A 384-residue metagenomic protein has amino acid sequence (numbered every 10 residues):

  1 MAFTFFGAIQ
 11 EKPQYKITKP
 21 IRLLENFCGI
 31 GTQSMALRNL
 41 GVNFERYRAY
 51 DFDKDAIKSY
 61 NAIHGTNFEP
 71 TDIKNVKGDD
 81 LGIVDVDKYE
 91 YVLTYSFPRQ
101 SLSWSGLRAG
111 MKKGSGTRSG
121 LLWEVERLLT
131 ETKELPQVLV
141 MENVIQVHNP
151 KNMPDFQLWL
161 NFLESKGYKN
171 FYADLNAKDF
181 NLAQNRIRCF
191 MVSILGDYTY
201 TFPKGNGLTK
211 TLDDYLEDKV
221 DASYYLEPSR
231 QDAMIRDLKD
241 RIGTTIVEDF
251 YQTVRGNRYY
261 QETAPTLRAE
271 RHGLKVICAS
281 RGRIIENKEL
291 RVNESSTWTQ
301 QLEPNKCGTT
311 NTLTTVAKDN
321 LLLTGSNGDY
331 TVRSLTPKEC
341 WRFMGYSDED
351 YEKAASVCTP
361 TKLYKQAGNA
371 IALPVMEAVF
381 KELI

Functional and structural regions predicted by a protein language model:
F3-L135, I145-Q157, E164: Core alpha/beta nucleotide-donor-binding catalytic domains of modification enzymes
E11-I17, G256-R258, L302-P304, L322: Short boundary motifs at domain starts and secondary-structure transition points
D79-E90, Q100-N305, N311-T312, V332-R333: Class I S-adenosyl-L-methionine
R271-V276, V316-T324: Short, surface-exposed terminal/edge motifs of secreted or surface/virion proteins that either
V332-V357: FAD-binding beta-loop-beta segment adjacent to the flavin cofactor pocket
P360-T361, N369: Catalytic phosphate/metal-binding cores of nucleic-acid and nucleotide-processing enzymes, i.e., regions that mediate
Q366-L383: Cytochrome P450 heme-iron axial ligand motif
